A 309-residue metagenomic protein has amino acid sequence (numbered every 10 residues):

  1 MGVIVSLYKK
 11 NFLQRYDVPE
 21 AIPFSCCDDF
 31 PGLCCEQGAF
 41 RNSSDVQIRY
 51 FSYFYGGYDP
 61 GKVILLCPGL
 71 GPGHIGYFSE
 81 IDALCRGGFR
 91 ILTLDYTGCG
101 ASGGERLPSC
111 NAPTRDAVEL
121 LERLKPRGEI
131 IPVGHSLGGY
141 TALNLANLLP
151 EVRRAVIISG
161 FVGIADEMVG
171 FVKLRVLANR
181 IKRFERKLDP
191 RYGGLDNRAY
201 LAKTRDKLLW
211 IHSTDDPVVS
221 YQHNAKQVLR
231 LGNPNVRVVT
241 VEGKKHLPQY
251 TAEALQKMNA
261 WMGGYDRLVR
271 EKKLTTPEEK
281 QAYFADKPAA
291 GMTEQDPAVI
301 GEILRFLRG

Functional and structural regions predicted by a protein language model:
M1-N42, V46-Y53, D266-A282: An N-terminal hydrophobic leader/cap segment in hydrolases
L70-D82, Q222: The serine-hydrolase catalytic nucleophile loop
G71-H74, C99-P126: Catalytic nucleophile-loop/oxyanion-hole region of alpha/beta-hydrolase and closely related hydrolase-like folds
L84-G103: Conserved alpha/beta-hydrolase
N144-G193: Hydrolase active-site cap/lid region
T204, W210-H212, D216: Short beta-strand/loop motif that positions the catalytic acidic residue of the alpha/beta-hydrolase fold
S220-R230: Short alpha-helix in the alpha/beta-hydrolase fold that links the catalytic acid
N235-G309: C-terminal catalytic histidine-bearing segment of alpha/beta-hydrolase fold enzymes
